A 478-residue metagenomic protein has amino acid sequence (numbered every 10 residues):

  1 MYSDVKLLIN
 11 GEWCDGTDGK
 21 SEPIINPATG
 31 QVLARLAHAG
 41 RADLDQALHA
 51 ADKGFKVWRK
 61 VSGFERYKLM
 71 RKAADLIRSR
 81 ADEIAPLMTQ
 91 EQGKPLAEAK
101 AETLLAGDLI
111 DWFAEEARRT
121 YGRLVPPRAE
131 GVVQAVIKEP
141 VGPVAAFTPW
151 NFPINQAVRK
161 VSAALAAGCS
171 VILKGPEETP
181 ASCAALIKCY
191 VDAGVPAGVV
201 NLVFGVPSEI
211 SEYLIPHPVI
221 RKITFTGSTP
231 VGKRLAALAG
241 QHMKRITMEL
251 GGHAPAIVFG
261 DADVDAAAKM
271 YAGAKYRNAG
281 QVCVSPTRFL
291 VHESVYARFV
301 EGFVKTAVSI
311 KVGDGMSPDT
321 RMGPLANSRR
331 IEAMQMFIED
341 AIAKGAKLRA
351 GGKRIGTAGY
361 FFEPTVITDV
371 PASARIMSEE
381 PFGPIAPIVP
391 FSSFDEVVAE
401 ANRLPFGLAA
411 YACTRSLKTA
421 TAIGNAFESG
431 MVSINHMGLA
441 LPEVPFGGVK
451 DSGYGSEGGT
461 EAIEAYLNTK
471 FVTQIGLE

Functional and structural regions predicted by a protein language model:
M1-A28: Hydrophobic face of amphipathic alpha-helices that form TPR/SEL1-like repeat modules and related alpha-solenoid
T29-R35, I220, I257, K311 (+3 more regions): Conserved C-terminal structural/oligomerization subdomain of aldehyde/semialdehyde dehydrogenase
G30, R66, M88, I110 (+10 more regions): Residue-level signal for inorganic ion chemistry
Q31-T120, G131: Glycine-rich loop-to-alpha-helix module at the N-terminal edge of alpha/beta enzyme cores
L33-A39, G54-K60, A146, A256-F259 (+5 more regions): Short, well-ordered beta-strand elements within core beta-sheets of diverse protein domains
F55, R59, A74-A81, A85 (+18 more regions): Structural signal for hydrophobic packing residues in well-ordered secondary-structure cores of soluble enzyme domains
G122-A266, F391: Rossmann-like NAD(P) dinucleotide-binding subdomain of oxidoreductase/dehydrogenase enzymes
K222, P230-P371, I434: ALDH superfamily catalytic-core signature
